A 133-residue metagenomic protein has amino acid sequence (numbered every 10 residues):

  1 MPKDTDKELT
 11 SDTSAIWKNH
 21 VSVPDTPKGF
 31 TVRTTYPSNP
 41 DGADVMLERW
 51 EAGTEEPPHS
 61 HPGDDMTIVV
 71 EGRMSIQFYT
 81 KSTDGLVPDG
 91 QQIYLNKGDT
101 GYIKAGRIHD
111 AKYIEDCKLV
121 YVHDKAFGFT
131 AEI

Functional and structural regions predicted by a protein language model:
M1-L47, Q92-I93: A short, N-terminal "cap"/entry segment at the start of jelly-roll beta-barrel domains of the cupin/DSBH fold
D44-H61: Conserved short histidine dyad/triad with adjacent acidic residue
L47, V70-E71, E115: A cytosolic small-molecule/anion-sensing beta-strand core signal
E55-P57, G72-F78, T100, F127: Short beta-strand segments in beta-sandwich/barrel cores
P62-T83: Glycine- and acidic-residue-biased ligand/ion/polar-headgroup-sensing regions
K81-A105: Short acidic-glycine-tyrosine-enriched beta hairpin
K97, Y102-T130: Ligand-binding loop in jelly-roll beta-barrel domains
